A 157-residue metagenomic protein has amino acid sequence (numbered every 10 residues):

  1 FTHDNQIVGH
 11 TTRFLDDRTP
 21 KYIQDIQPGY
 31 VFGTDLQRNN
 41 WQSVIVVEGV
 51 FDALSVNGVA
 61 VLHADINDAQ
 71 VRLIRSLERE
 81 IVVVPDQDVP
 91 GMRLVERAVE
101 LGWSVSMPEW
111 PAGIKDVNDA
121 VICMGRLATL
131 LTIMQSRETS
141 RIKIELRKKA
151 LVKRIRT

Functional and structural regions predicted by a protein language model:
F1-D4, V44-V46, R72-P85, M92-T157: Replication-associated primase and helicase/ATPase modules
F1-E80, L94: Phosphate-handling DNA/RNA-contact segment within nucleic-acid enzymes
V61, P85-D86: Short glycine-centered, acidic/aromatic-flanked micro-motifs in structured strand/loop junctions that mark active-site
I66, Q87-P90: Short acidic, S/G/P-rich loop/turn micro-motifs used as interaction or catalytic elements
